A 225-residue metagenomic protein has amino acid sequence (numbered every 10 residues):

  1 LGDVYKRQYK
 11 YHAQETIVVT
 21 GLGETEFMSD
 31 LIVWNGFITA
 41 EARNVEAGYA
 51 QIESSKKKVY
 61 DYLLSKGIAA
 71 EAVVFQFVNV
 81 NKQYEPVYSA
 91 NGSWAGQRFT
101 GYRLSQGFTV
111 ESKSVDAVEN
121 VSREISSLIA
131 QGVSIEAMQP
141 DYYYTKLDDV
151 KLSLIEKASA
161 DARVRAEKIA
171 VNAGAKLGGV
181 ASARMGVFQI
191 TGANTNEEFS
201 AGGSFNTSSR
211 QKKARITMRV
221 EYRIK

Functional and structural regions predicted by a protein language model:
D3-K225: Short, charge-dense linear interaction motifs
